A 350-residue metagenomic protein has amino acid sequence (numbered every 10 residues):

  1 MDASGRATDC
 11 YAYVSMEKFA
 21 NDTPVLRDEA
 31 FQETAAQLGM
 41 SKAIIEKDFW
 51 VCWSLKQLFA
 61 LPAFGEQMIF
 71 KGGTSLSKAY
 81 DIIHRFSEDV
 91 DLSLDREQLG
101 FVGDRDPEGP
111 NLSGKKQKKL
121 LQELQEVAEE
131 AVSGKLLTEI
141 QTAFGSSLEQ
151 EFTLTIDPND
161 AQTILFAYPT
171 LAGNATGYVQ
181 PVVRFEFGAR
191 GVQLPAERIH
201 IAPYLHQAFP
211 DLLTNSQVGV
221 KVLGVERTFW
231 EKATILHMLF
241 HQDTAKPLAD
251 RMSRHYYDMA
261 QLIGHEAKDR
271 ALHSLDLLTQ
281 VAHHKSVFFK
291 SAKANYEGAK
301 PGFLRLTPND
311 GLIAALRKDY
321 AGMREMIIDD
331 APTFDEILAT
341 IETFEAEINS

Functional and structural regions predicted by a protein language model:
D2-M68, Y80-H84, V90, D95-S350: Structured mid-to-C-terminal alpha-helical surface segments
F70-T74: Glycine-rich beta-strand-to-loop/alpha-helix junction loops that act as flexible
S77: Betabetaalpha-Me/HNH-type nuclease active-site subdomain
